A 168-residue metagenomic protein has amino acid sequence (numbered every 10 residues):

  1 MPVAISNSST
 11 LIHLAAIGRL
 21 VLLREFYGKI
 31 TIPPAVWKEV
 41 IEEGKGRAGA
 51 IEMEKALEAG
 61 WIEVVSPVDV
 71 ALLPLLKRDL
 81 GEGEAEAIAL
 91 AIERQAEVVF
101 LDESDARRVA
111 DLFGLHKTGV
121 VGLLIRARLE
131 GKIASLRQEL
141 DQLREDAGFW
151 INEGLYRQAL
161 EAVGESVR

Functional and structural regions predicted by a protein language model:
P2-I5, S9-V98, S104-R108, L112-H116 (+2 more regions): Active-site-proximal, substrate-binding regions of enzyme catalytic domains and RNA-binding/basic surfaces
P34-V36, K117-V121, S135-D141: Acidic/polar active-site rim loop that often engages polyanionic ligands
V121-L129: Short alpha-helix plus adjacent loop in nuclease-associated cores
L129-R168: Long, charged alpha-helical interface segments
